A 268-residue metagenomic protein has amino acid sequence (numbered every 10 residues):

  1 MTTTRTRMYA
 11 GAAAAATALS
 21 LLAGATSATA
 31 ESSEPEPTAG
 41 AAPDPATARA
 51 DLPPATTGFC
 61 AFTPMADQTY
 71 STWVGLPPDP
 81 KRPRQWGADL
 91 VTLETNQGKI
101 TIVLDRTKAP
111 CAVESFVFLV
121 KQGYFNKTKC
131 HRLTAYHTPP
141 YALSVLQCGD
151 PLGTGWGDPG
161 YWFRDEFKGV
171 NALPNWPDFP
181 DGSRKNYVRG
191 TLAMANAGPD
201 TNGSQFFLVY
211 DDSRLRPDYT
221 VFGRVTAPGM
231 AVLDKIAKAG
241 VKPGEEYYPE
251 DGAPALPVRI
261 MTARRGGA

Functional and structural regions predicted by a protein language model:
T2-G11, A18-A268: Cyclophilin-like peptidyl-prolyl cis-trans isomerases
